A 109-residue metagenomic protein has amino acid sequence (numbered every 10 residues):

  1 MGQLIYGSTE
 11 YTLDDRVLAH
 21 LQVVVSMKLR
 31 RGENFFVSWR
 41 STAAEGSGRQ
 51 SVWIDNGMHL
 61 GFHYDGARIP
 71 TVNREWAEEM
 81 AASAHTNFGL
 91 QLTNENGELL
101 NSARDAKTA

Functional and structural regions predicted by a protein language model:
M1, R30-N34: A short, compositionally biased
M1-D14: Short, extreme N-terminal segment that most often corresponds to the first beta-strand
T9, R16, R40-T42: Histidine- and/or cysteine-centered catalytic micro-motif in compact active-site loops
D14, S51-D55, N73: Helix N-cap / beta->alpha transition motif
A19-H20: N-terminal first-folded block
E33-D65: Short, structured protein-protein interaction patches enriched in aromatics and acidic/basic residues, typified by
G66-A109: Mixed-charge, glycine-accented linear interaction segment located at domain edges/termini
